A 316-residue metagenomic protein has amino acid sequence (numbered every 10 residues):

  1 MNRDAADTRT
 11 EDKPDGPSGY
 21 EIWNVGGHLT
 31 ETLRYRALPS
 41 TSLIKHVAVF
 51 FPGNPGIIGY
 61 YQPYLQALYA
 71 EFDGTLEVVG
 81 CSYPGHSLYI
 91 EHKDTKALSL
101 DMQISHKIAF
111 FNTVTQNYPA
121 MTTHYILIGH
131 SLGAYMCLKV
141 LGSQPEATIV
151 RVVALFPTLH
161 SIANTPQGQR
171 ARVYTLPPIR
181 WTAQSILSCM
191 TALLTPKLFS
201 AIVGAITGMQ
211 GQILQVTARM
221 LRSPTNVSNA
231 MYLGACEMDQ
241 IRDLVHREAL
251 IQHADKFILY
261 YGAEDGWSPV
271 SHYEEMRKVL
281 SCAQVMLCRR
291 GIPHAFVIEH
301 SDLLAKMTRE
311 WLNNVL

Functional and structural regions predicted by a protein language model:
I22-Y89: Short, surface-exposed "cap/lid" segments of acyl-processing enzymes
Y83-I126: Active-site loop/oxyanion-hole signature of alpha/beta-hydrolase fold enzymes
I128-G133, C137: Gly/Ala-rich beta-loop-alpha elbow adjacent to hydrolase catalytic centers
G142-S143, T148-A183: Flexible "cap/lid" loop of the alpha/beta hydrolase fold
E237-I241, A263-S268, H294-A295: Acidic catalytic loop of the alpha/beta-hydrolase fold
H253, L259-Y261: Short beta-strand/loop motif that positions the catalytic acidic residue of the alpha/beta-hydrolase fold
D255, S281-L316: Catalytic active-site module of serine/aspartate enzymes centered on a nucleophile-bearing elbow/loop
Y261-L287: Conserved loop-alpha-helix segment in the C-terminal half of the alpha/beta-hydrolase fold that carries the catalytic
